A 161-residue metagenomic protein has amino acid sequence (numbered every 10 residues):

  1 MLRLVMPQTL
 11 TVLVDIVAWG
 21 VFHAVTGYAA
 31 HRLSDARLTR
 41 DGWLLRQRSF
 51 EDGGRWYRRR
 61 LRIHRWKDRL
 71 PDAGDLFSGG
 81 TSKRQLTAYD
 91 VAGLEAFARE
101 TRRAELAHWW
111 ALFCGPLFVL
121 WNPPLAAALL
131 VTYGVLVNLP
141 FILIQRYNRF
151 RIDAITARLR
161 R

Functional and structural regions predicted by a protein language model:
M1-T9, L120-A126: Helix-coil boundary and interhelical linker segments in multi-pass alpha-helical membrane proteins
P7-D52: N-terminal signal-anchor transmembrane alpha helix
L13, V17-V25, A29, R102-W110 (+2 more regions): Hydrophobic, lipid-facing residues on alpha-helical transmembrane segments of integral membrane proteins
S34-D41, A126-A128, N148-R149: Juxtamembrane/interfacial segments flanking transmembrane helices
D35-F97, A157-R161: Membrane-proximal soluble regions of multi-pass membrane proteins
L94-L129: Transmembrane alpha-helical segments and their cytosolic interface motifs in multi-pass membrane proteins
I142-R161: Cytosolic/matrix-facing juxtamembrane and C-terminal tails of multi-pass cellular membrane proteins
